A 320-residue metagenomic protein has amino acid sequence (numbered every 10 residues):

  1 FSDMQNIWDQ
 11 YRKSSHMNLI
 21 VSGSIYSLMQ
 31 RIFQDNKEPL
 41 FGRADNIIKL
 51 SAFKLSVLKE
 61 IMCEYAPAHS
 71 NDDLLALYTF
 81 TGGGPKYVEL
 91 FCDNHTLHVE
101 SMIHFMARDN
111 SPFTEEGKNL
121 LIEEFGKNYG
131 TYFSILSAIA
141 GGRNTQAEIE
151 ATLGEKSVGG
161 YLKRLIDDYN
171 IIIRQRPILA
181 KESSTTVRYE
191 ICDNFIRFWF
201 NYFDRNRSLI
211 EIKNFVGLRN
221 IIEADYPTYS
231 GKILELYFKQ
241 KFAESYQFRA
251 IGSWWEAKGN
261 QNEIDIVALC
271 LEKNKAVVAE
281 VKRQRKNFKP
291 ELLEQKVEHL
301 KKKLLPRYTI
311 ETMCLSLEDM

Functional and structural regions predicted by a protein language model:
F1-V216: Phosphate-binding site recognition
T185-M320: A cross-kingdom feature that marks ATP-driven nucleic-acid transaction machinery
